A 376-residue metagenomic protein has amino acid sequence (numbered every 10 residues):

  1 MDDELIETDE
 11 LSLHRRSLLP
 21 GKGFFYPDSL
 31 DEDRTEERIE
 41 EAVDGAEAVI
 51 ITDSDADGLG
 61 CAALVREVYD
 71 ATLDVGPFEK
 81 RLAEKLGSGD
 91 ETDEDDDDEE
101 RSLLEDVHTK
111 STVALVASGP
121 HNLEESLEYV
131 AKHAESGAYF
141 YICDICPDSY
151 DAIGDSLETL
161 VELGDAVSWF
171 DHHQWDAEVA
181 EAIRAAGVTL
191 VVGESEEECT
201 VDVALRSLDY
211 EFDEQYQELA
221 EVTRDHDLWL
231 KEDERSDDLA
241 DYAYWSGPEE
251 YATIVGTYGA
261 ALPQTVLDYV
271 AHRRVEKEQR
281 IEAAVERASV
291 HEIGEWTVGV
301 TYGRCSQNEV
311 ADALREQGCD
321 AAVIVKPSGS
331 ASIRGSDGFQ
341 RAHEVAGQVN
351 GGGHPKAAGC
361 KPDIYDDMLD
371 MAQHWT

Functional and structural regions predicted by a protein language model:
M1-F24, D44, E94, E282-T376: Gly/His-enriched, cation/cofactor- and phosphate-binding structural elements
G23-I39, A46-V49, D74-G164: N-terminal small/polar loop signature for handling phosphorylated ligands or for N-terminal nucleophile
D31-E40, R280-A288: A short, well-structured juxtamembrane/interface segment
A46-S54, V191, T297-Y302: Short hydrophobic beta-strand segments
A56-A62: Short N-terminal binding/cap micro-motifs at the start of the first secondary-structure element
G164-Q174: Catalytic PLP-binding core of fold-type I/II PLP enzymes
H173-P248: Short alpha-helices
D227-R304: Glycine-rich, Lys/Arg-enriched anion-binding loops that position phosphate/diphosphate groups for phosphoryl
